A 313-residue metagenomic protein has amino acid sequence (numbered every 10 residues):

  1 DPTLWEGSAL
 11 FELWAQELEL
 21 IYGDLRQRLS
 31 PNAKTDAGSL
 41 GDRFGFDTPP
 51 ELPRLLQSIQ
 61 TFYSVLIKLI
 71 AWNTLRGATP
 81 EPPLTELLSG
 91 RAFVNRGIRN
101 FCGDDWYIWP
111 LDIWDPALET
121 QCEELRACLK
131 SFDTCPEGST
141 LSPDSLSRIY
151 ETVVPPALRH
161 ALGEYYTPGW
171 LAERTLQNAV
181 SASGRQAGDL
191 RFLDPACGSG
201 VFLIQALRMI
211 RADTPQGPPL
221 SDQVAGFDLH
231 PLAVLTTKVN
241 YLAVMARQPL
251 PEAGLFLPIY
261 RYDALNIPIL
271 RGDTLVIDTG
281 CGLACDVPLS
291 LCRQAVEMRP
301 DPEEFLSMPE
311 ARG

Functional and structural regions predicted by a protein language model:
D1-W170, R174-Q177, L242-I259: Non-catalytic, mostly N-terminal accessory regions of nucleic-acid modification and defense proteins
E137, S145, E151, P155-G313: SAM-dependent methyltransferase catalytic region
